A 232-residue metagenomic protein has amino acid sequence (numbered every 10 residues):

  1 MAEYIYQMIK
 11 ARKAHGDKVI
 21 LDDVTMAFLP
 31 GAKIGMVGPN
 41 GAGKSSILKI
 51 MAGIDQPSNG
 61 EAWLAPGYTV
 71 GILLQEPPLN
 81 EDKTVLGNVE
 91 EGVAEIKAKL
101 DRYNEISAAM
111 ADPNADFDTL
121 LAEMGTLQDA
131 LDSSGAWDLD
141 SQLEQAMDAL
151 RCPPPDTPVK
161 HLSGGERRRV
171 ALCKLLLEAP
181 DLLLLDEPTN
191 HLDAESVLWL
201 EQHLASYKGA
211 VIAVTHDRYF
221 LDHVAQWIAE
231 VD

Functional and structural regions predicted by a protein language model:
M1-D232: ABC ATP-binding cassette signature C-motif
